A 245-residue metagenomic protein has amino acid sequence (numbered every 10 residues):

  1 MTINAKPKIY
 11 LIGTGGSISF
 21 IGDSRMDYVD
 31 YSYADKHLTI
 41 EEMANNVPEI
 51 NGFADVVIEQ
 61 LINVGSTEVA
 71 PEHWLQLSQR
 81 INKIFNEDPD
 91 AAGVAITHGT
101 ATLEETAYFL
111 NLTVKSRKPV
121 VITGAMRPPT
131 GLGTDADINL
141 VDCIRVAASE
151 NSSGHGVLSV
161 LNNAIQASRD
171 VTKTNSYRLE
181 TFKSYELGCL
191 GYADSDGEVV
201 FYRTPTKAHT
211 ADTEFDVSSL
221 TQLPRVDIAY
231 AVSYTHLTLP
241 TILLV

Functional and structural regions predicted by a protein language model:
T2-N86, T174-T213, R225-V226: N-terminal glycine-rich anion-binding loop in soluble enzyme alpha/beta folds
I12-T14, I96-H98, V121-G124, L158-N162: Short beta-strand segments
G16-S19, H98-E104, A164-Q166: Gly/Ser/Thr-rich loops at beta-strand to alpha-helix junctions that form or flank small-molecule/cofactor-binding
A92-G93: Structural motif
I96-R117: Short Gly/Thr/Asp-enriched flexible loops that form oxyanion-binding sites at enzyme active sites
T123-S195: Internal gly/pro-rich beta-alpha loop/helix module that stabilizes soluble enzyme cofactors or their anionic handles
S219-D227: Beta-strand-turn-beta hairpins that frame and shape the catalytic cleft of phosphate-ester-processing enzymes
T235-T241: Conserved small/polar residues in nucleotide/adenosyl-binding loops
